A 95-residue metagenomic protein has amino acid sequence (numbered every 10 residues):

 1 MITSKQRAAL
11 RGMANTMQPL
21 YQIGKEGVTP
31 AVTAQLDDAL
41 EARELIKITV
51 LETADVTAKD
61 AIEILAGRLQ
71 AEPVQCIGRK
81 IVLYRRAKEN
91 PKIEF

Functional and structural regions predicted by a protein language model:
M1-F95: Positively charged, polar, low-complexity stretches
